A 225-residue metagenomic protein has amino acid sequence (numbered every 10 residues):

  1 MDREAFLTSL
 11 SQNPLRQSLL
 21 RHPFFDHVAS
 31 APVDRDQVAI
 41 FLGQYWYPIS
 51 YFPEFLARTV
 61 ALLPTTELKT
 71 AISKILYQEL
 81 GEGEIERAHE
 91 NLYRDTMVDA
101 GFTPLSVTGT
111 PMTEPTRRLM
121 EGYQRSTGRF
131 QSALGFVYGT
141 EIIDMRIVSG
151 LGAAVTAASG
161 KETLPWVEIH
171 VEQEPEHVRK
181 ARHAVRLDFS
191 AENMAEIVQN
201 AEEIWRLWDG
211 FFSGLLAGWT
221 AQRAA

Functional and structural regions predicted by a protein language model:
M1-A225: Non-heme di-metal
